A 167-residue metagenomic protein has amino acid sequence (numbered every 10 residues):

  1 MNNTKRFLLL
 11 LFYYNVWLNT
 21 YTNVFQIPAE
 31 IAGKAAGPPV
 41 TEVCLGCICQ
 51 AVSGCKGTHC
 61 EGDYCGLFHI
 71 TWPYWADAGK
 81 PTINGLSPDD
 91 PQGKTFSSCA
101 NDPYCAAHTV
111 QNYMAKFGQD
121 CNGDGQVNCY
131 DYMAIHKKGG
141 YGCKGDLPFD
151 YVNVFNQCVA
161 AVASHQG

Functional and structural regions predicted by a protein language model:
K5-A29: Cleavable N-terminal signal peptides of Sec/SRP-targeted secreted and luminal proteins
N19, I31-G46, K56-T58, G62: Acidic, Ser/Thr/Pro-rich intrinsically disordered transcriptional activation regions
N23-P38, H165-G167: Extracellular/luminal ectodomains of metazoan preproproteins built from arrays of small disulfide-bonded modules
A32, F149-G167: C-terminal helix/juxtamembrane-tail motif
G37-E42, C60, Y64, C99-A107 (+2 more regions): Solvent-exposed, acidic/flexible segments
P39-K56, I70, V110, Y132-G140: Short, functionally critical alpha-helical segments immediately adjacent to catalytic or ligand/cofactor-binding
V52, G62-Y74: Eukaryote-specific detector of the first structured module of a protein
A76-C143, N156-A161: Alpha-helical segment that forms one wall of the substrate-binding/catalytic cleft in peptidoglycan-active domains
